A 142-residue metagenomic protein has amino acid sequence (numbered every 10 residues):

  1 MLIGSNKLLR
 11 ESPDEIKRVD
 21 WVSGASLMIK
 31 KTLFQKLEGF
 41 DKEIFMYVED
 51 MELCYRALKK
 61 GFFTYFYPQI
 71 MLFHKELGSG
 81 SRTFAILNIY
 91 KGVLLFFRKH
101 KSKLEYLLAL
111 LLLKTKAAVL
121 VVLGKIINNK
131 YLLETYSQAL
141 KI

Functional and structural regions predicted by a protein language model:
M1-L2, Y55-R56, H74-K75, G92-L95 (+1 more regions): Short, surface-exposed, polar/charged, turn-prone segments marking secondary-structure boundaries
M1-L9, S102, V121: Active-site/binding-pocket entry motifs
I3-S26, I127-I142: Short linear elements at protein peripheries
S12-E15, D20-M71: A short, conserved alpha-helix in the catalytic core of glycosyltransferases
S12-E15, K75, S79, K101: A short, mixed-charge helix-start or loop-turn motif at secondary-structure junctions
K59, F66, I70-G92: Nucleotide-sugar-dependent glycosyltransferase catalytic core
T83-R98, K103-I142: Non-catalytic, C-terminal membrane-associated alpha-helical segments of glycosyltransferases
